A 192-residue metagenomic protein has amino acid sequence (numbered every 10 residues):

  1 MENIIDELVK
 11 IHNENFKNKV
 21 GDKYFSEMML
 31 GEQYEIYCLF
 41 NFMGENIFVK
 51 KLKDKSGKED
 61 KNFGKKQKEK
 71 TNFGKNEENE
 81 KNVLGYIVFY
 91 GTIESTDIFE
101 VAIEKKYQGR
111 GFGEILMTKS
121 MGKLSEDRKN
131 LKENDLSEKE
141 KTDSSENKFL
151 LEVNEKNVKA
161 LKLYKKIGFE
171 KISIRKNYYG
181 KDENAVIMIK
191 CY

Functional and structural regions predicted by a protein language model:
N3-K68, G74-K106, E114-K119, K123 (+2 more regions): Acetyl-CoA-dependent GNAT
K19, E170-K171: Short gly/ser/thr-rich secondary-structure transition/capping motifs
E104-T118, N154-K162, K166-I167: Conserved glycine-rich acetyl-CoA-binding loop
L124-D135, D143-E152: Conserved GNAT acetyl-CoA-binding A-motif
N147-L150, N154-L161, I167, S173-Y192: C-terminal "cap" of GNAT-fold acetyltransferases
